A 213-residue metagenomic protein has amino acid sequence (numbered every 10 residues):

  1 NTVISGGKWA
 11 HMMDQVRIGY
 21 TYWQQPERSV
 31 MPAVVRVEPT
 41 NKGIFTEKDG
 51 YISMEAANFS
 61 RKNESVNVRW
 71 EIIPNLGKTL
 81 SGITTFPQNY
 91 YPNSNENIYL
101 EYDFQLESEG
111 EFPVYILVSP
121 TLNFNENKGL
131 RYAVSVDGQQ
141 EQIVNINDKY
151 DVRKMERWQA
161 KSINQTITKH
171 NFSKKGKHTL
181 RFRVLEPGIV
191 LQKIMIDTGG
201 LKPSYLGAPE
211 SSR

Functional and structural regions predicted by a protein language model:
N1-R213: Extracytoplasmic
